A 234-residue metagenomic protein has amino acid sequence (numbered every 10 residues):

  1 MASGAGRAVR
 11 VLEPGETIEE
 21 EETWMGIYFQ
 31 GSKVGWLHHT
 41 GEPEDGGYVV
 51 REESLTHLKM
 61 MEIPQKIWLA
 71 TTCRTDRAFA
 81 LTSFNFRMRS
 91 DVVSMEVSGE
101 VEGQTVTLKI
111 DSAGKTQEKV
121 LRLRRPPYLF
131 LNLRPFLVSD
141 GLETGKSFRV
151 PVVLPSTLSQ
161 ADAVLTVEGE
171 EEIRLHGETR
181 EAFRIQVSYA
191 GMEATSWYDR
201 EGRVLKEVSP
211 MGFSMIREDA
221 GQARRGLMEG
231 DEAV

Functional and structural regions predicted by a protein language model:
M1-R122, P135-V234: Acidic, serine/threonine-rich low-complexity disordered tracts
L123-Y128: N-terminal small-residue-enriched
F130-N132: Self-processing/autoproteolytic domain segments and adjacent N-terminal interaction modules in large, modular
